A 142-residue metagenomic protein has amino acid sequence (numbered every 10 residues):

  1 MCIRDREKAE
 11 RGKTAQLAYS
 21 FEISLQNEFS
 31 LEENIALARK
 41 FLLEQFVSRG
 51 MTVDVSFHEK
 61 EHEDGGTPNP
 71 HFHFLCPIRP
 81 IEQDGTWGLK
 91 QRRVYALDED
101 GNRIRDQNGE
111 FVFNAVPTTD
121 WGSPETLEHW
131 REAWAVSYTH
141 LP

Functional and structural regions predicted by a protein language model:
M1-I3, T139-P142: Conserved small/polar residues in nucleotide/adenosyl-binding loops
R4-L17: SsDNA-processing nucleotidyl-transfer enzymes
Q16-Q26, S30-H129, W134-A135, P142: Histidine-centered divalent-metal-coordination microenvironment in nucleic-acid enzymes
